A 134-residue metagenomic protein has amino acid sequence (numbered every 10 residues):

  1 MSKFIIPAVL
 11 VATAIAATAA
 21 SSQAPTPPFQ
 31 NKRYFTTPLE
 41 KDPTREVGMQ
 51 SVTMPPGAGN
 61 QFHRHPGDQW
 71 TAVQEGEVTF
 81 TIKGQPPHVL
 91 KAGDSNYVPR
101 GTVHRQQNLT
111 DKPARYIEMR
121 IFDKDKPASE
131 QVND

Functional and structural regions predicted by a protein language model:
S2-A8, T13-G48, V89, N96-Y97 (+1 more regions): A short, N-terminal "cap"/entry segment at the start of jelly-roll beta-barrel domains of the cupin/DSBH fold
T36-F62, T71: Mature N-terminal segment immediately following signal peptide/propeptide cleavage in secreted/periplasmic
M49-S51, W70, S95-Y97, E118: Conserved hydrophobic/aromatic beta-strand scaffold that supports enzyme active sites
M54-P55, G84-G101: Short acidic-glycine-tyrosine-enriched beta hairpin
G59-N60, E77-T81, S95: Short beta-strand segments in beta-sandwich/barrel cores
N60-H65, I82, V89, Q107-L109 (+1 more regions): Short histidine-centered beta-strand/loop micro-motifs that create catalytic or ligand/metal-coordination sites
H65-G84: Glycine- and acidic-residue-biased ligand/ion/polar-headgroup-sensing regions
P87, G101-D125: Ligand-binding loop in jelly-roll beta-barrel domains
